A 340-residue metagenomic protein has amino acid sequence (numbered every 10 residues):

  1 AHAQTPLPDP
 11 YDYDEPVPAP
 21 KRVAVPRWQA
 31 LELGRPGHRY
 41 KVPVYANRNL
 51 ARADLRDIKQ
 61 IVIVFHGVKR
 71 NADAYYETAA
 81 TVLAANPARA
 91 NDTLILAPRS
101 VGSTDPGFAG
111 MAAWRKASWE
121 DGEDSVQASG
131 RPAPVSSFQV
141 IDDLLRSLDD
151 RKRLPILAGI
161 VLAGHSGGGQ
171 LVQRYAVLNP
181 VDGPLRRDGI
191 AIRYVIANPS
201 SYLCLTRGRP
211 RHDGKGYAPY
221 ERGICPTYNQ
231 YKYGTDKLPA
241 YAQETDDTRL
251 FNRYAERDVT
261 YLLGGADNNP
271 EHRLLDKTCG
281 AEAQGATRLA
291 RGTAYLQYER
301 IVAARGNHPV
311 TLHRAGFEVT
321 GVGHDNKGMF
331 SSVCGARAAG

Functional and structural regions predicted by a protein language model:
A3-I61, K69, D73-L94, D121-A133 (+7 more regions): A domain-start/cap signature at the N-terminus of enzymes
N47, L262, A266, R273-K277 (+1 more regions): C-terminal catalytic histidine-bearing segment of alpha/beta-hydrolase fold enzymes
H66-R70, S200: Active-site glycine-rich loops that stabilize anionic/oxyanionic intermediates across multiple enzyme folds
S100-V135, L274: Cap/lid segment of the alpha/beta-hydrolase catalytic domain
Q139-A158: Conserved acidic catalytic loop of the alpha/beta-hydrolase fold
G164, G168: Gly/Ala-rich beta-loop-alpha elbow adjacent to hydrolase catalytic centers
G169-V181: Short glycine-enriched nucleophile-adjacent loop and the immediately C-terminal alpha-helix near the catalytic center
D188-T293, Q297-I301, H308: The feature captures the conserved acid-bearing segment of alpha/beta-hydrolase catalytic domains
